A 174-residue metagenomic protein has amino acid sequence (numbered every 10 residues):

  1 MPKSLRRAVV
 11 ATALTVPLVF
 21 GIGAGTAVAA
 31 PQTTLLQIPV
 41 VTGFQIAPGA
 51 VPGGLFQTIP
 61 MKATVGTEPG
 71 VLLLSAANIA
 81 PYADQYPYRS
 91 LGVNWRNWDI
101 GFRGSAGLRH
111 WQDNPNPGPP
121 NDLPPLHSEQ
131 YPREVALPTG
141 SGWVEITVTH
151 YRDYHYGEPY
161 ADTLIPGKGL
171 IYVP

Functional and structural regions predicted by a protein language model:
M1-A50: N-terminal prepro-regions of secreted/extracellular proteins
S4, V9, A24, T64-L73 (+3 more regions): Secretion-targeting segments and adjacent low-complexity export tracts
Q32-P39, L72, A77, G169-P174: Mature exported/compartmentalized surface modules and terminal targeting/interaction regions
L36-I38, T42-F44, G49-P52, T67 (+4 more regions): A taxonomically broad motif for mature regions of secreted/extracellular, amphipathic or lipid/surface-interacting
G43-W98: Short, surface-exposed binding/anchoring microloops in extracellular/periplasmic proteins
N78, L108-Q112, V148-R152: A mature extracytoplasmic/lumenal domain signature
R96-S128: Extended, solvent-exposed segments with strong compositional bias
P120-P174: Extracellularly exposed regions in secreted/surface proteins, prominently low-complexity, repeat-rich
